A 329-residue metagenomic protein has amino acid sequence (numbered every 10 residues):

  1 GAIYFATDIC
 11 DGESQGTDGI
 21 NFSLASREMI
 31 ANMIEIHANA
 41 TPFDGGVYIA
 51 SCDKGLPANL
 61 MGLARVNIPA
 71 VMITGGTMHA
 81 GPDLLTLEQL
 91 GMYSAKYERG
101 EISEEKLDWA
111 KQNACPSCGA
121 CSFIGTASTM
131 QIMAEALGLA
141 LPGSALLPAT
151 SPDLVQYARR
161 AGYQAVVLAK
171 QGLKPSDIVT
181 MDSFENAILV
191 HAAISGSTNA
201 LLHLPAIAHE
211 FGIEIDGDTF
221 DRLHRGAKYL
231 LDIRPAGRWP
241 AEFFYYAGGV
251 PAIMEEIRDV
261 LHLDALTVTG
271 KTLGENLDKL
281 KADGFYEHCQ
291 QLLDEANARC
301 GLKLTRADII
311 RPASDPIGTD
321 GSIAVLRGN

Functional and structural regions predicted by a protein language model:
G1-T74: Long, structured ligand/cofactor-binding scaffold of large enzymes
I3-A6, D18-S23, L56, G62-I68 (+1 more regions): Catalytic or ion-coupling anion/metal-binding cores of large enzyme and transporter domains
